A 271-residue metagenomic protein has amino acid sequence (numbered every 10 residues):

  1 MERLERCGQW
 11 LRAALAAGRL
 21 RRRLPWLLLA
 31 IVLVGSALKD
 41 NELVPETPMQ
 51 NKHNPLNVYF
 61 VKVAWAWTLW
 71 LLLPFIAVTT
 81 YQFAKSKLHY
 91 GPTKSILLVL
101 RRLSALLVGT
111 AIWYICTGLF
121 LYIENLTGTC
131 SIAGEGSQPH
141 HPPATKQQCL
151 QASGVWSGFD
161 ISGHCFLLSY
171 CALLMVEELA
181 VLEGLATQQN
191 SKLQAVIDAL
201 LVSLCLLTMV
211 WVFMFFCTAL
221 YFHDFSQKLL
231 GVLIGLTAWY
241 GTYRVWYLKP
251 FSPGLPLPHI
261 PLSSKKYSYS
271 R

Functional and structural regions predicted by a protein language model:
M1-R271: Terminal transmembrane helix and immediately flanking juxtamembrane interfaces of multi-pass membrane proteins
